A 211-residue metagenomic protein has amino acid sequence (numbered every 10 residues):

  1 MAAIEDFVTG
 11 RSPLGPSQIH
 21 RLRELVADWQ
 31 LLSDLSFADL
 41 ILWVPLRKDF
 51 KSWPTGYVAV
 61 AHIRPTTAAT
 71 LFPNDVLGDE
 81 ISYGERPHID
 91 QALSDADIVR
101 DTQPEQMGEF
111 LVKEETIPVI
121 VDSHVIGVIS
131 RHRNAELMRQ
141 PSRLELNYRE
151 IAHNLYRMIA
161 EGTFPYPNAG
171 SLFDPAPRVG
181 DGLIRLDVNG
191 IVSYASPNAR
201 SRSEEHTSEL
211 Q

Functional and structural regions predicted by a protein language model:
M1-A38, A135-R185: PAS-family sensory modules
M1-I98, P104-F110, I120-D122: Non-catalytic regulatory/interaction regions at protein termini and inter-domain linkers
G10, K51-Y83, E145-A152, F164 (+1 more regions): PAS-family sensory domains
Y83-I151, G180-D181, L186-E204, S208: Sensory/regulatory domains in signal-transduction proteins
